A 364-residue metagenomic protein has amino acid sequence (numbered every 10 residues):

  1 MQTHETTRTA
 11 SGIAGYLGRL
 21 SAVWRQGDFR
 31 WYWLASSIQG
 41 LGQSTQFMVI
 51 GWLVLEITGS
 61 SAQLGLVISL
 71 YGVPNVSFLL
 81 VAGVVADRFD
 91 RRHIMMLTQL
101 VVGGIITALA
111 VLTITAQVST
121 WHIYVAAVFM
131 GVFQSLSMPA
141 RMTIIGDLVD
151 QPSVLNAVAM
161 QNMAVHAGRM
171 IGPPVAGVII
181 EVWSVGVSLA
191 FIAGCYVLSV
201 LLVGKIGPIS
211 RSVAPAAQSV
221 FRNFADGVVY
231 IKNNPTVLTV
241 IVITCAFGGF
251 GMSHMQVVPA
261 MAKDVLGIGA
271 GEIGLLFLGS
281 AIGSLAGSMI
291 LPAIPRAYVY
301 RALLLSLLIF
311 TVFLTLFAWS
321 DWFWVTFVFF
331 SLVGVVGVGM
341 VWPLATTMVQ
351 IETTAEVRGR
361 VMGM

Functional and structural regions predicted by a protein language model:
H4-G15, G204-V229: Flexible cytoplasmic inter-helical loops of multi-pass small-molecule transporters
I13-P74, V229-S280: Helix-loop boundary and gating motifs at the non-cytosolic
R30-F47, Y71-V84, D90-I105, H122-I180 (+4 more regions): Substrate-agnostic recognition of the 12-TM MFS/MFS-like secondary transporter fold
Q46, L55, A108-T113, M130 (+3 more regions): MFS-fold secondary transporters
M48-I57, L109-T115, I171-A193, D264-L266: Transmembrane alpha-helix termini and helix-breaking/packing motifs in multi-pass membrane transporters
S77, V81, R88, R92-I94 (+6 more regions): C-terminal transmembrane bundle of multi-pass solute transporters/carriers
V101-L109, M130, I192-S199, L307-L314: MFS 12-TM fold signature
T143, D147, L189-S219, A297: Helix-loop junctions on the cytosolic side of multi-pass membrane transporters, especially the intracellular loop
